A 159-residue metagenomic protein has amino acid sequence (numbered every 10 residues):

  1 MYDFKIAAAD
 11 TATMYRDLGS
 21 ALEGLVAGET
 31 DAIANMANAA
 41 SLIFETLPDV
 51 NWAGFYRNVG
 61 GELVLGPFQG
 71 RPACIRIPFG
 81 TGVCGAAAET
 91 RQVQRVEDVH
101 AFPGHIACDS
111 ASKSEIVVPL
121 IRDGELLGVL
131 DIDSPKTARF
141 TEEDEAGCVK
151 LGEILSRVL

Functional and structural regions predicted by a protein language model:
M1-P67, I154-L159: Intrinsically disordered, low-complexity terminal regulatory regions
E23, S134-L159: Juxtadomain coupling helices with adjacent low-complexity linkers
L47, C108-S112: Short loop/turn motifs at secondary-structure junctions and domain boundaries
W52, V117, V129: Short hydrophobic/aromatic beta-strand element in the GNAT-like acyltransferase core that lines or flanks the acyl-donor
N58, E62-C108: Regulatory sensory and allosteric helical modules in signal-transduction proteins and certain transcription factors
S114-I121: A short, aliphatic-rich beta-strand micro-motif
I121-S134: Sensory-domain boundary capping and coupling elements
